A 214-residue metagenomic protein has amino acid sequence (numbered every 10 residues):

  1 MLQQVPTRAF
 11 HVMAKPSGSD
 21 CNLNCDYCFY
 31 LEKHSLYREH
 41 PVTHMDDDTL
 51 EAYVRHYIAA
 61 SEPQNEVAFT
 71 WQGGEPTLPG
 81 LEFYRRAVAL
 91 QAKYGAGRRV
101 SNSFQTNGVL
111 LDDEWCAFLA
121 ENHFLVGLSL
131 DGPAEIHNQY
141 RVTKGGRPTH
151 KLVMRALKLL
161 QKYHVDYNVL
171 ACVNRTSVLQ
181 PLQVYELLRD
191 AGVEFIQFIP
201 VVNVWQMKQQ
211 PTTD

Functional and structural regions predicted by a protein language model:
M1-L2, M45, T49, Y53: Short, motif-level signal for alpha-helix interfacial/capping segments enriched in acidic residues and aromatics/proline
M1-V12, E186: Long, charge-rich, low-complexity alpha-helical segments
T7-D48: Canonical Radical SAM [4Fe-4S] cluster-binding loop centered on the CxxxCxxC motif and its immediate flanking residues
Y37-E39, T77-L81: A generic structural signal for short coil/turn motifs at secondary-structure boundaries
L50, V54-T70, P79-N203, M207-Q210: Radical SAM/AdoMet-radical enzyme domain recognition
G74: Active-site neighborhood of divalent metal-dependent phosphoester/pyrophosphate hydrolases
T212-D214: C-terminal active-site-proximal or functional interface alpha/beta core segments in diverse enzymes
